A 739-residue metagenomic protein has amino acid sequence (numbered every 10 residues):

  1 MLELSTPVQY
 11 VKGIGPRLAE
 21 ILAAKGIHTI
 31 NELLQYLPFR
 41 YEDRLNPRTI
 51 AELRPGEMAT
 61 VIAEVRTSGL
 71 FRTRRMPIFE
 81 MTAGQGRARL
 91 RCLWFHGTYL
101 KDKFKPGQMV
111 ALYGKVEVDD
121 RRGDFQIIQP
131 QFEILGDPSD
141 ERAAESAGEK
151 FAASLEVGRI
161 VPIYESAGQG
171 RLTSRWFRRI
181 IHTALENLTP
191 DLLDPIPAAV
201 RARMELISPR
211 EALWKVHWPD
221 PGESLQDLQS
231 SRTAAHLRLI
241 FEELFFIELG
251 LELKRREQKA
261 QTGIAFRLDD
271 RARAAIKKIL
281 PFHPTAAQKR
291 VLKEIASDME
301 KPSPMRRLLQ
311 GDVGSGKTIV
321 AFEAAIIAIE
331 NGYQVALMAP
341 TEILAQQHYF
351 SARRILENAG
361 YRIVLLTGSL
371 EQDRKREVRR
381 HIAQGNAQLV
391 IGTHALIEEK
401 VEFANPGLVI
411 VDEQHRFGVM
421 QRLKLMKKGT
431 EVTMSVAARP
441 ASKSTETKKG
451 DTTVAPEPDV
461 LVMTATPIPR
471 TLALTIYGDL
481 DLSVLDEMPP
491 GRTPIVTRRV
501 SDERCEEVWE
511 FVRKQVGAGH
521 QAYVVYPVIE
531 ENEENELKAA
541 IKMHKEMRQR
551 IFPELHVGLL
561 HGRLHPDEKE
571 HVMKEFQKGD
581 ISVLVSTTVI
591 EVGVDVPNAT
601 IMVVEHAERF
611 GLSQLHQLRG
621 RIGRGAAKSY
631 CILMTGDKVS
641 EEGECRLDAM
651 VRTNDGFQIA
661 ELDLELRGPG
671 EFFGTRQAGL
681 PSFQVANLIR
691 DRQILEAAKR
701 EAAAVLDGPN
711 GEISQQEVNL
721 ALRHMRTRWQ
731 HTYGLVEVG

Functional and structural regions predicted by a protein language model:
M1-V11, E20, I247, E257: Long, highly charged, low-complexity intrinsically disordered interaction regions that mediate electrostatic DNA/RNA
R40-A59: Short boundary/loop segments of OB/S1/cold-shock single-stranded nucleic-acid-binding domains
P55-R75, G114: Structural detector for short beta-strands of small beta-barrel domains
E64, K115-V116, A607, R621: Short, surface-exposed secondary-structure boundary micro-motifs
F71-I279, G708: Upstream accessory/linker segments immediately N-terminal to the RecA-like ATPase cores of bacterial MutS and a subset
R290-K293, P304-V651, Q658, I713: Inter-lobe coupling/hinge segments of SF2-like helicase ATPases
A626, V639-G739: C-terminal accessory region of SF2 helicases/translocases
